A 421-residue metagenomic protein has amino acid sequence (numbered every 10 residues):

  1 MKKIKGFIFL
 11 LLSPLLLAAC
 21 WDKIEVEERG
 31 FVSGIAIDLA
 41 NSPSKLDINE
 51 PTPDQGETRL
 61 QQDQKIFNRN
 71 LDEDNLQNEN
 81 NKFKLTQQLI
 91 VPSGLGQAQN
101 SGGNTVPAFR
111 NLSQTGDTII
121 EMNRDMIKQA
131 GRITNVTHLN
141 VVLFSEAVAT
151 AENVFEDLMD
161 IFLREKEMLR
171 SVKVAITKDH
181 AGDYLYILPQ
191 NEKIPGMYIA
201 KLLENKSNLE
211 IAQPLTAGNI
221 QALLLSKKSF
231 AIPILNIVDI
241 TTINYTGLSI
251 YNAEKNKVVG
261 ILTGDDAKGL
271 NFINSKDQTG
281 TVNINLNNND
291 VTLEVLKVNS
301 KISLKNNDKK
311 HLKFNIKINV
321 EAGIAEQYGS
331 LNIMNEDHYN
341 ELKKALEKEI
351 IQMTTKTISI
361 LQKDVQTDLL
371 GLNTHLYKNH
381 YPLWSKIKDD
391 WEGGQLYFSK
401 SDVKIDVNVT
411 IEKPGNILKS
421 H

Functional and structural regions predicted by a protein language model:
K2-F9, P14-H421: Membrane-proximal alpha-helical signals and transmembrane carboxylates
